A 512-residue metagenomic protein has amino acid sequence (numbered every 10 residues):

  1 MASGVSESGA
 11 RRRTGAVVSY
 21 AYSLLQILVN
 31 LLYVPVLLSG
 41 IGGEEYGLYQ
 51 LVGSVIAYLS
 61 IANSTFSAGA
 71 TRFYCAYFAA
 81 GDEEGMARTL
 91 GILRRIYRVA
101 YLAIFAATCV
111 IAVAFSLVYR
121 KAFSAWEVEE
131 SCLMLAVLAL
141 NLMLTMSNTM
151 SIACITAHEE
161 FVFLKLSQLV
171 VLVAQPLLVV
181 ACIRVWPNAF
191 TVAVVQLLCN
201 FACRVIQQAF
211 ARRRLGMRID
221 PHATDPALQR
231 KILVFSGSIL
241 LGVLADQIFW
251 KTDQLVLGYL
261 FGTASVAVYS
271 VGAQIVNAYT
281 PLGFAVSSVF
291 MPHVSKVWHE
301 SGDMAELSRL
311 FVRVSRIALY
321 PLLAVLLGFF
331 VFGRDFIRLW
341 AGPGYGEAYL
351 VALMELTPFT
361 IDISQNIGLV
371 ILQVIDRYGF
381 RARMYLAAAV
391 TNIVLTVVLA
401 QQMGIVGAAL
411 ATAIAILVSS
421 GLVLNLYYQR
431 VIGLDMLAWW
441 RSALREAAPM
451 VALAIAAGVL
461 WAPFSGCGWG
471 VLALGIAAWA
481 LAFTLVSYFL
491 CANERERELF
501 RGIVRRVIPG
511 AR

Functional and structural regions predicted by a protein language model:
M1-G4, L434-M436, G458-R512: Membrane-proximal transmembrane or re-entrant/amphipathic helices at the cytosolic face
M1-R12, A189-F190, V205-W250, H293-K296 (+4 more regions): Interhelical loop/hinge segments that connect adjacent transmembrane helices in multipass membrane
G9, R13, L142-Q168, V180 (+3 more regions): Membrane-interface junctions at transmembrane-helix termini in multi-pass inner-membrane proteins
R11-A76, F105-C109, N141, Q175-P176 (+3 more regions): Signature of the first transmembrane helix
T14-N30, V195-Q207, A211, P226-K296 (+4 more regions): Transmembrane helical elements of multi-pass membrane transporters/channels
S64-A80, R94, A157, L215-G216 (+4 more regions): Helix-loop junctions and terminal segments of transmembrane helices in multi-pass membrane transport/translocation
F115-L138, F329-T360, I432: Interfacial segments at transmembrane-helix termini and the short loops linking adjacent helices
K165-R214, F235, V276, L386-V394 (+3 more regions): Hydrophobic alpha-helical transmembrane segments
